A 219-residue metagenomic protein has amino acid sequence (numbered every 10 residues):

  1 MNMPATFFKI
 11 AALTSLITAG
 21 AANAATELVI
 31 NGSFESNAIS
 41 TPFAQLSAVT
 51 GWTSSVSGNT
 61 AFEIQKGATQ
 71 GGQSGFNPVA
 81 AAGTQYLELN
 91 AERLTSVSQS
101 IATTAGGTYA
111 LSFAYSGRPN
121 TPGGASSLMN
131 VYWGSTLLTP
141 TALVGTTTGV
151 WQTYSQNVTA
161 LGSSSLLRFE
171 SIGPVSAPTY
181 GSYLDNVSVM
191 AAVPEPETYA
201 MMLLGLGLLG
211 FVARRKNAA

Functional and structural regions predicted by a protein language model:
F7, I17-T26, N186-L208, V212: Short, threonine-centered small-residue motifs that mark membrane-proximal processing/anchoring sites and TM-junction
F34, Y109-G117, S164-G173, V187: Extracellular beta-strand-rich recognition modules
A38-T84: Extracellular glycan-recognition surfaces and repeat-rich motifs
T84-G106: Short beta-strands within extracellular/lumenal beta-sheet-rich domains
A105, G117-S126, S176-A177: Extended, low-complexity, turn-rich repeat/linker tracts enriched in Gly/Pro/Ser/Thr and Asp/Glu that occur
S126-S135: Short, surface-exposed beta-strand/strand-loop-strand elements in extracellular ectodomains
T136-G162: Extracellular carbohydrate recognition and processing domains and analogous Trp-centered ligand-binding platforms
P174-M190: Extracellular carbohydrate recognition
